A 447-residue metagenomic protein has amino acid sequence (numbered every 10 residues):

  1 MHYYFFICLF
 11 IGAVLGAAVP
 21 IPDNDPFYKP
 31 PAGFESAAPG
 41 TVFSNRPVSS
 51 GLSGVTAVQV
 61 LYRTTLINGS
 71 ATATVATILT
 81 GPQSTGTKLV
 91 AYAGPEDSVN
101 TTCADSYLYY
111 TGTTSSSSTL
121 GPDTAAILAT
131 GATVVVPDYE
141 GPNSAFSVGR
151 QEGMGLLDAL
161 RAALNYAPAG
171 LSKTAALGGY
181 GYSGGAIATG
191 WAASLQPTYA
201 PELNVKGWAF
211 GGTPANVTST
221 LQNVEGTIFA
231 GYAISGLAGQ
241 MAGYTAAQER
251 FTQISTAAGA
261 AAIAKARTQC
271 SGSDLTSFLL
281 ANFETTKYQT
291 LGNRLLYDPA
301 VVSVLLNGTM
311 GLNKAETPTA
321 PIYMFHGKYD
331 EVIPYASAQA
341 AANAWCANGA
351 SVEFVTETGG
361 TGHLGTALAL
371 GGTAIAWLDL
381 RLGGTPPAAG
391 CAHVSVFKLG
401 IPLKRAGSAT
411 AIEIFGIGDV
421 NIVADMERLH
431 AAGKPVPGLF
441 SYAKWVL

Functional and structural regions predicted by a protein language model:
A13-T85, L447: Catalytic-loop region of hydrolases
I78-T80, G86-S98, T102-Y110, W208: Short beta-strand element of the alpha/beta-hydrolase
T119-D123, F146-A169: Alpha/beta-hydrolase active-site loop
R161-Y232: Primarily recognizes the serine-hydrolase "nucleophile elbow" in alpha/beta-hydrolase and SGNH/GDSL folds
G211-A315: Accessory cap/linker subdomain of secreted extracellular hydrolases
P299, S303, Q339-L447: C-terminal catalytic histidine-bearing segment of alpha/beta-hydrolase fold enzymes
P318, I322-D330: Short beta-strand/loop motif that positions the catalytic acidic residue of the alpha/beta-hydrolase fold
K328-I333, L364: Acidic catalytic loop of the alpha/beta-hydrolase fold
